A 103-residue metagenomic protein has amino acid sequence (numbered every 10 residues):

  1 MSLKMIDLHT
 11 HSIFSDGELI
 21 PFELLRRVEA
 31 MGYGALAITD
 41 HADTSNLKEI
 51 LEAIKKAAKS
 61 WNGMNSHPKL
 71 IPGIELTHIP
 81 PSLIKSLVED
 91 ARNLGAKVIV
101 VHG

Functional and structural regions predicted by a protein language model:
S2: Catalytic phosphate/metal-binding cores of nucleic-acid and nucleotide-processing enzymes, i.e., regions that mediate
M5-D7, A35-L36, I71: Hydrophobic "anchor" residues on beta-strands that sit immediately upstream of conserved functional sites
M5-S15, H41: Histidine-centered catalytic micro-motifs
G17-V28, P80-D90: Short, acidic/polar
R27-L36: Catalytic domains of carbohydrate-active enzymes, especially glycoside hydrolases
L36-I38, I99: Hydrophobic residues within beta-strands of alpha/beta enzymes
H41-A42, E75: Short, ordered loop/turn segments at secondary-structure junctions
L47-G103: Extended substrate/RNA-proximal surfaces in nucleic-acid metabolism proteins
